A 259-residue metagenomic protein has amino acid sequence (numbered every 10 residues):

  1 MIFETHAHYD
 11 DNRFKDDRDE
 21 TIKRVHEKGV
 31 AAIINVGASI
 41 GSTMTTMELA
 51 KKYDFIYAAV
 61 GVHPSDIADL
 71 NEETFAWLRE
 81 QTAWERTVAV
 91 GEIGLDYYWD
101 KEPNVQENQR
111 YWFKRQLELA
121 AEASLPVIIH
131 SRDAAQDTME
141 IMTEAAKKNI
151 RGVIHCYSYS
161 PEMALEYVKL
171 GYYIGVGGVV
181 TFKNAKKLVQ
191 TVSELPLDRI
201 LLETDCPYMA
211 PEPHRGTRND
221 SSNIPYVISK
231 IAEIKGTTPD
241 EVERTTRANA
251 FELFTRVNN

Functional and structural regions predicted by a protein language model:
M1-N259: Mid-domain alpha/beta scaffold segments of enzyme catalytic cores
